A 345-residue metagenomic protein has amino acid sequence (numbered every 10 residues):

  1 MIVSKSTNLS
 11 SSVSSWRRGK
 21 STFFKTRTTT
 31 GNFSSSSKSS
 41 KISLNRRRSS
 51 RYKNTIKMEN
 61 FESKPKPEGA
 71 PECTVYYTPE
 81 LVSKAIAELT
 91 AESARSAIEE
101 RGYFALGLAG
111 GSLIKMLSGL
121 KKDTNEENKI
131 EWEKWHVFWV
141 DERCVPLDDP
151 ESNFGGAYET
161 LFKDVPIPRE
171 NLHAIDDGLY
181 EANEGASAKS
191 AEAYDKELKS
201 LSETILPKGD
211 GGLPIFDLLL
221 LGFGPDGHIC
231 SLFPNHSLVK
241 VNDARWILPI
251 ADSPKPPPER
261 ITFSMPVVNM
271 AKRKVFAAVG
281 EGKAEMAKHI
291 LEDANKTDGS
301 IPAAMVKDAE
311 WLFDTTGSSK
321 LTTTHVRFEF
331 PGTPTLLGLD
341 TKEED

Functional and structural regions predicted by a protein language model:
M1-K41: N-terminal chloroplast transit peptides
T28-P65, E72, D345: N-terminal organelle-targeting presequences
K57-L106, A188: N-terminal glycine-/serine-/threonine-rich phosphate-binding loop
N60-A70, K129-D217, P331-D340, E344: Ligand-binding beta-strand-loop-alpha-helix segment within the catalytic cores of soluble metabolic enzymes
I98-E127: Glycine-rich N-terminal segment of FAD-binding domains in flavoprotein oxidoreductases, spanning the beta-loop-helix
L108-L113, L221-P225, V279: Glycine-rich beta-strand-to-loop/alpha-helix junction loops that act as flexible
L219-P266: Class I SAM-dependent methyltransferase SAM-binding "motif I" and its flanking Rossmann-like core
P266, M270-D345: ATP/nucleoside-binding phosphotransfer catalytic cores, i.e., glycine-rich phosphate-binding loops
